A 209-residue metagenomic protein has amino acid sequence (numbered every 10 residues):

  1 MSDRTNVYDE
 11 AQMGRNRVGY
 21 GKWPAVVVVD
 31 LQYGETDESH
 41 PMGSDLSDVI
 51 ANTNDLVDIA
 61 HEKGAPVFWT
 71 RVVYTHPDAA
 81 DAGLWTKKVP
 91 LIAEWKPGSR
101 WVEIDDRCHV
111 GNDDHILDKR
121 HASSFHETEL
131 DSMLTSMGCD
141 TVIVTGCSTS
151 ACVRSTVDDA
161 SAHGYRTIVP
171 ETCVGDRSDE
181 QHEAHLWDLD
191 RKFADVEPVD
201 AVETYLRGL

Functional and structural regions predicted by a protein language model:
M1-N112, L206-L209: Active-site acidic carboxylates
E62-A65, G138, G164: Glycine-centered short loops/turns at secondary-structure junctions
G98-G146: Internal catalytic-core helix/loop-beta-alpha segment that presents or stabilizes conserved functional determinants
I143-G146, G164-D179: A short glycine-rich beta-strand->turn/loop micro-motif centered on a GG-aromatic cluster
T149-T156: Short glycine/serine/threonine-rich phosphate/pyrophosphate-binding segments that cradle anionic phosphate groups
R177-D190: Active-site-proximal loop->helix
F193-L209: A charged, well-structured terminal subsegment
